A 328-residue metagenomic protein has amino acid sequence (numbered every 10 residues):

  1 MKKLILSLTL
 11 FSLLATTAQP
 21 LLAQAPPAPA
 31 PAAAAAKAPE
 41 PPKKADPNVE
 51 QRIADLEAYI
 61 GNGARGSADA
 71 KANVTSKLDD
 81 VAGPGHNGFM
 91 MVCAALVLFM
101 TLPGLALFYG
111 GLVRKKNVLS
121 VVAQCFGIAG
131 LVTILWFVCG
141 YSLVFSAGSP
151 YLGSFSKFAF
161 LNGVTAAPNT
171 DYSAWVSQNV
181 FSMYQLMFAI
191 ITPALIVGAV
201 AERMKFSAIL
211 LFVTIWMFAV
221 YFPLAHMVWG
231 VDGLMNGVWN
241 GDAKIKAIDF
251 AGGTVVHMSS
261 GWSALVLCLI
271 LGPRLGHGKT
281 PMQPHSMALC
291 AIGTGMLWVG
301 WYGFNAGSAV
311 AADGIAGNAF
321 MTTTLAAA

Functional and structural regions predicted by a protein language model:
K3-L8, P20-A328: Hydrophobic alpha-helical transmembrane bundles of multi-pass membrane proteins
L8-T16: Bacterial N-terminal signal peptides
